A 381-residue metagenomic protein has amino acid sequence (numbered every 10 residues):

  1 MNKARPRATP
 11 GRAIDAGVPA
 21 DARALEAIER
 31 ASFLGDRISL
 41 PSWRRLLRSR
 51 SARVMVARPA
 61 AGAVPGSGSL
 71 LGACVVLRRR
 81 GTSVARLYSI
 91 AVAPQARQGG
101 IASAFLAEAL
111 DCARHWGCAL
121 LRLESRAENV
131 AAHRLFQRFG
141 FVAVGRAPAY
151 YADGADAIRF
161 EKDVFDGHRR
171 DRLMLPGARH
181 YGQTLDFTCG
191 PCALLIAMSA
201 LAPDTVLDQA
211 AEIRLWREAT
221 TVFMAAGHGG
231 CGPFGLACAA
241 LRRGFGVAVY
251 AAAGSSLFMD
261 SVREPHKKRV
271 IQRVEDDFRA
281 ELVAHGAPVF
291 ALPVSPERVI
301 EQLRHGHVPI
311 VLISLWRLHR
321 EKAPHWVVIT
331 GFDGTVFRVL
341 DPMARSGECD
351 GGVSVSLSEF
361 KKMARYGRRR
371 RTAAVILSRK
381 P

Functional and structural regions predicted by a protein language model:
K3-R7, R12, A16-Q95, L106-E108 (+4 more regions): Acetyl-CoA-dependent GNAT
A52, A155-R159, R371-T372: Short hydrophobic/aromatic beta-strand or adjacent loop that forms the aromatic wall/cage of a ligand/substrate-binding
I90-A107, H115-W116, L120, A127-R134 (+1 more regions): Conserved glycine-rich acetyl-CoA-binding loop
R122-S125, Q137, V142-R159: Conserved catalytic-core motifs of GNAT/GCN5-like acyltransferases
R169-G229, F234-Y250: Active-site nucleophile-adjacent alpha helix/oxyanion-hole segment immediately C-terminal to the catalytic cysteine
E264-D341: Active-site-adjacent substructure of cysteine-protease-like catalytic cores
R304, S314-W326, T330-P381: Noncatalytic regulatory segments and standalone regulatory/sensor domains
